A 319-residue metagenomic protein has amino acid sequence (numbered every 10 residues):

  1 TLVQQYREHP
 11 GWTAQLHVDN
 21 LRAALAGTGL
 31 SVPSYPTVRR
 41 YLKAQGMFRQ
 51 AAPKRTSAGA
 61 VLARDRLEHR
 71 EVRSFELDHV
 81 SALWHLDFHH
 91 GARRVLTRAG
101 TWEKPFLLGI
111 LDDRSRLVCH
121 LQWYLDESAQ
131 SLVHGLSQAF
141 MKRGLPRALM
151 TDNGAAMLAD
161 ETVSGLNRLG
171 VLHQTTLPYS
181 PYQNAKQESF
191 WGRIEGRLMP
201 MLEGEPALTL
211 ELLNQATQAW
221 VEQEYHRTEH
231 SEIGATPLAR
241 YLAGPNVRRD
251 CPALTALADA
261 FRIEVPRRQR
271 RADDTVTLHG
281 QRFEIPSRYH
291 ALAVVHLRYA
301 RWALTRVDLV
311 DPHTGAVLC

Functional and structural regions predicted by a protein language model:
T1-L86, G91-A92, S180-P181: Basic, flexible linker segments flanking DNA-binding modules in nucleic acid-interacting mobile-element proteins
L2, H17, V38, D87 (+9 more regions): Mobile genetic element proteins and their domesticated derivatives, centered on retroelements and DNA transposons
N20-L21, T162-A260, R301: Charged alpha-helix within mobile-element recombinases
V32-P36, M157-L158, I233-P237: Short, glycine/acidic-rich hinge or "gate" loops at secondary-structure transitions that mediate conformational
R70-R73, R94-R98, F283-I285: Short, P/G- and charge-enriched loop/turn segments at secondary-structure junctions
L83-M141, L145-A156, T175-P178: A short, conserved beta-strand element enriched in hydrophobic/aromatic residues
R93, V221-C319: C-terminal, beta-rich DNA-binding module of retroviral/retroelements integrases
M157-D160, T305: Short, well-ordered alpha-helical microsegments
